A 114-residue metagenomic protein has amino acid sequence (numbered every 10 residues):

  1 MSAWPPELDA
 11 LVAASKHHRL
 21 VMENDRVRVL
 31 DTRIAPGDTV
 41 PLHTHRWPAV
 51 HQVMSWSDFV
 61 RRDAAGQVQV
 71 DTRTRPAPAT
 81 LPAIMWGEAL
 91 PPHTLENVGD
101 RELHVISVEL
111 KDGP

Functional and structural regions predicted by a protein language model:
M1-H17: Extreme N-terminal tail/first-helix region
A14-P41, R46-H51, V105-V108: A short glycine-rich, His/Asp/Glu-containing loop-to-beta-strand
R46-Q67: Glycine- and acidic-residue-biased ligand/ion/polar-headgroup-sensing regions
A65-A89: Short acidic-glycine-tyrosine-enriched beta hairpin
L95-G99: Asparagine-centered strand-capping/turn motif at beta-strand->loop junctions
V108-P114: Short beta-strand-to-coil "C-cap" segments at the C-terminal boundary of structured domains/repeats, marking
